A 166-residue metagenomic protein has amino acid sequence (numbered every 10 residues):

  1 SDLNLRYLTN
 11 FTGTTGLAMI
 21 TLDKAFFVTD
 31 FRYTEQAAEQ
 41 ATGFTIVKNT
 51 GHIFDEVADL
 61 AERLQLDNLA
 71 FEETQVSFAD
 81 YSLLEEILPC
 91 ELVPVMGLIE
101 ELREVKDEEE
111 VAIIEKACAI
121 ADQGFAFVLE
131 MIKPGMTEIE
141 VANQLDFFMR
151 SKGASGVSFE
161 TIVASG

Functional and structural regions predicted by a protein language model:
S1-L64, A119-I120: N-terminal accessory/capping or targeting/presequence segment of soluble
T9-T12, P134, S165: Short glycine-rich loop/turn motifs that provide flexible caps or phosphate-binding loops at active sites
L17, K24-F26, N68, E91 (+1 more regions): Structural motif
V28, E72, A164: Short beta-strand segments
N49, G97, S165: Active-site donor-binding loop signature of nucleotide-sugar glycosyltransferases
H52-V157: Flexible, acidic/His-enriched mid-domain "rim/lid" segments that flank
G156-G166: Short, basic/aromatic beta-hairpin or loop at an interaction surface
